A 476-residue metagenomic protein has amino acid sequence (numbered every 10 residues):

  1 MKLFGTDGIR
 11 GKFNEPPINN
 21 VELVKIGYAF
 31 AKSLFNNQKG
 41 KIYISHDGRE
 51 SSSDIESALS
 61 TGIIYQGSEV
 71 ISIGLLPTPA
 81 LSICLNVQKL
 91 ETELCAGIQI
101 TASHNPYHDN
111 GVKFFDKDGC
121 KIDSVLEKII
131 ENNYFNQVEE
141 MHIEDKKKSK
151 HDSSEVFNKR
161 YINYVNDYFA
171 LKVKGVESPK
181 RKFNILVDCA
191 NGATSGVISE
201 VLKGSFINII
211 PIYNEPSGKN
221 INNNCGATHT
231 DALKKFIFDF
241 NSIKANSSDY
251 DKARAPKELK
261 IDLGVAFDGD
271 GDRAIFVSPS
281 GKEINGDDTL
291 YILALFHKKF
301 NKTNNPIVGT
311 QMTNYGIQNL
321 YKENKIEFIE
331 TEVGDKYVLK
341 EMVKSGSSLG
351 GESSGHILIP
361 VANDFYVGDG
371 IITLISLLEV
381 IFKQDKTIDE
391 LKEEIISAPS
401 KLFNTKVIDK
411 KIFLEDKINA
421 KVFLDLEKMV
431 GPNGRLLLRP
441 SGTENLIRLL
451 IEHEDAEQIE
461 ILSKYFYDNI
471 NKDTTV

Functional and structural regions predicted by a protein language model:
M1-T61, Y65-Q66, E91, K150-I185: An N-terminal, well-structured beta->alpha segment
D7, I44, L81, I98 (+11 more regions): Buried hydrophobic positions in well-ordered alpha/beta secondary-structure cores of metabolic enzymes
K32, N36, K41-D109, E200-V277: N-terminal small/polar loop signature for handling phosphorylated ligands or for N-terminal nucleophile
K39-D47, I71, N184-V187, N305-Q311 (+2 more regions): Short glycine-rich phosphate-binding loop at a beta-alpha junction
T78, K128, N132-N163, D167 (+4 more regions): Proline/glycine-rich low-complexity loops and linkers
N110-K257: Gly/Ser/Thr-enriched, mixed-charge loops and adjacent short helices that form phosphate/oxyanion-binding elements
D123, P211, K282-N301, Y366-E379: Gly/Ser/Thr-rich active-site loops/lids in small-molecule metabolic enzymes that frequently grip phosphoryl groups
K299-V476: Phosphate-binding and adjacent anionic-ligand microenvironments
